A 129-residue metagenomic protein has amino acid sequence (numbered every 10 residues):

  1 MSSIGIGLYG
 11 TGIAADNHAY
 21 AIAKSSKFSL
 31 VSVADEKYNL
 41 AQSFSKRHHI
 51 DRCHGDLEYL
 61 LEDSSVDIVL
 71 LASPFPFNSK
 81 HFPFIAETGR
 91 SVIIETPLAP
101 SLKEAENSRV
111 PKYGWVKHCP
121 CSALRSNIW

Functional and structural regions predicted by a protein language model:
M1-H48: N-terminal Rossmann-like dinucleotide-binding module
G5, S29-L30, S65-I68, S91 (+1 more regions): Structural signature of beta-strand start/N-cap positions in the alpha/beta core of ABC transporter nucleotide-binding
Y9, A72, E95, C121-A123: Structural motif
I13, N39-L40, P76-F77, P100 (+1 more regions): Short alpha-helical
S26-K27, T88, Y113-V116: Short helix-capping segments at alpha-helix termini
H48-V110: Beta-loop-alpha module in the N-terminal Rossmann-like domain of NAD(P)-dependent dehydrogenases, especially those
A99-W129: A contiguous active-site-proximal alpha/beta segment in oxidoreductase catalytic domains
